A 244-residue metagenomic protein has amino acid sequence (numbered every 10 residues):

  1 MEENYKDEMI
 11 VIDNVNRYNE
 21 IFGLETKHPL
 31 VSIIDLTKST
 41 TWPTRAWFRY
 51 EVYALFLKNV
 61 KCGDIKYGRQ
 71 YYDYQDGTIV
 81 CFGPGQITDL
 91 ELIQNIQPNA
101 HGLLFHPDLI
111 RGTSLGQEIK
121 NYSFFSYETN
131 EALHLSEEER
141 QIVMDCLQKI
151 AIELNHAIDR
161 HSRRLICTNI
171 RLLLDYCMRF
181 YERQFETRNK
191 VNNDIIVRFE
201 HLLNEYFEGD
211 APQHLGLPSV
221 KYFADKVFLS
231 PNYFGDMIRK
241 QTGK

Functional and structural regions predicted by a protein language model:
M1-K66, Q70-Y72: Generic protein-terminus/edge-of-domain signal
D64-K66, T88-N95: Short beta-strand His + acidic residue motifs that chelate non-heme Fe in jelly-roll/DSBH and cupin folds
R69-C81: Short acidic-glycine-tyrosine-enriched beta hairpin
V80, G85-E91, I110-R111: Histidine-centered metal-chelating micro-motifs
I93-I158: A hydrophobic/aromatic-rich effector-binding and dimerization subdomain of bacterial HTH-type transcriptional regulators
Q141-N204: An amphipathic alpha-helical interaction segment
H201-G216: Short helix->loop/beta-hairpin flanking segments within DNA-binding domains
L217-K244: Basic/polar phosphate-binding segments, predominantly the helix-turn-helix DNA-binding elements of transcriptional
